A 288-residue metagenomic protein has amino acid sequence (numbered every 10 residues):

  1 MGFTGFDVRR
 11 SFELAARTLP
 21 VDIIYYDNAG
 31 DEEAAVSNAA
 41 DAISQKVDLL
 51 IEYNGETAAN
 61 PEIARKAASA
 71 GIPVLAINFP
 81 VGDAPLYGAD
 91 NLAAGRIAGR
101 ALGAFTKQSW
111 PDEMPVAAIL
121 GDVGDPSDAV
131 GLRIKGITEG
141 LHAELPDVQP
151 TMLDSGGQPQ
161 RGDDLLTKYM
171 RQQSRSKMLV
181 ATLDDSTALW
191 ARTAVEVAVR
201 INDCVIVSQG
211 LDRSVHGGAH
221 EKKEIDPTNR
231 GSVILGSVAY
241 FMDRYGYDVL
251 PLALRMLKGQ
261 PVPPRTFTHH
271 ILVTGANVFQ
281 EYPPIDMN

Functional and structural regions predicted by a protein language model:
M1-A16, I24-S37, D41, Q45 (+6 more regions): Extracytoplasmic "Venus flytrap"
F3-L19, A94-A101, D128-V148, R161 (+3 more regions): Short, solvent-exposed amphipathic alpha-helices that sit in or adjacent to ligand/effector-binding or catalytic
L19-D22, K46-L49, S69-V74, E113-P115 (+4 more regions): Loop/turn elements at helix/coil->beta-strand transitions in domains of secreted/extracellular proteins
D27, P80-A104, D122, E224-D243: Short beta-strand elements at the ligand-binding edges of bilobed clamshell
A35, Y87-V116, Q160-L166, D212-G218 (+1 more regions): Hydrophobic alpha-helical segments within soluble ligand-binding/sensing domains
A39-A40, L49-S69, I137, T151-A219: Hydrophobic alpha-helical
T57-A93, S109-P115, D212-D226, R230: Flexible loop/hinge segments that line or gate small-molecule binding clefts
L141, Y240-N288: Hinge/cleft segment of the Venus flytrap/periplasmic-binding protein
